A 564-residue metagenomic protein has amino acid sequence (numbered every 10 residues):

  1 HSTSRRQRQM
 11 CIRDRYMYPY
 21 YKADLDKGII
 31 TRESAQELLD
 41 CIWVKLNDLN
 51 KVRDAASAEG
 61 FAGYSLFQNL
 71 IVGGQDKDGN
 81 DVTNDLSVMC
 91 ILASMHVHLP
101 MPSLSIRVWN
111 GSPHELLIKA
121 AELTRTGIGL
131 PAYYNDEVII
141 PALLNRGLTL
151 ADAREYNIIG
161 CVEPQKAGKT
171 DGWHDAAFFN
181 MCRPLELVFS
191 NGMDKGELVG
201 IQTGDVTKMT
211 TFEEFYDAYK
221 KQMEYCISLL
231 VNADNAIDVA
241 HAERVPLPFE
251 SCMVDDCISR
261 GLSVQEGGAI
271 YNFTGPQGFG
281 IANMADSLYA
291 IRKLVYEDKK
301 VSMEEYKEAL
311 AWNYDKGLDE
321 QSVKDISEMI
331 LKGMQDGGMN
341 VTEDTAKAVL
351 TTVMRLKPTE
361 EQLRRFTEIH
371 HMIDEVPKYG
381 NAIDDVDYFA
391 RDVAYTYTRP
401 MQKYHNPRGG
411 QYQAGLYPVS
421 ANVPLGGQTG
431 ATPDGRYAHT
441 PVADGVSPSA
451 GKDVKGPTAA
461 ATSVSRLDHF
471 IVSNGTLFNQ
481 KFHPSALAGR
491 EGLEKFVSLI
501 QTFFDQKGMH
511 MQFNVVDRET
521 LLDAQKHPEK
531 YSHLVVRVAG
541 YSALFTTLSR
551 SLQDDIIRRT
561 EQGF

Functional and structural regions predicted by a protein language model:
H1-R8, I12: Single conserved hydrophobic/aromatic residue that forms the stacking wall/gate of nucleotide- or nucleobase-binding
R5, V97-N340, K347, T351 (+1 more regions): Structured mid-domain segments that build the active-site/substrate or prosthetic-cofactor binding neighborhood
Q9, D26-E33, A55-G63, G73-D81 (+13 more regions): Alpha-helix capping and helix-loop boundary segments enriched in small/acidic/polar residues
R13-T124, G445-V446, G451-A459, S463-S465 (+1 more regions): Conserved mid-sequence domains
Y21, A35, L39-L46, M223-L230 (+3 more regions): Short amphipathic alpha-helical coiled-coil/interface segments
T31-I42, V301-A309, V393, L499: Extended, well-ordered alpha-helical scaffold segments
V82-A93, D385-Y397, G489-T502: Well-ordered, non-membrane alpha-helical segments in soluble/globular domains
D234, D238, L262-E266, K299-V442: Internal maturation/activation junctions in enzymes
